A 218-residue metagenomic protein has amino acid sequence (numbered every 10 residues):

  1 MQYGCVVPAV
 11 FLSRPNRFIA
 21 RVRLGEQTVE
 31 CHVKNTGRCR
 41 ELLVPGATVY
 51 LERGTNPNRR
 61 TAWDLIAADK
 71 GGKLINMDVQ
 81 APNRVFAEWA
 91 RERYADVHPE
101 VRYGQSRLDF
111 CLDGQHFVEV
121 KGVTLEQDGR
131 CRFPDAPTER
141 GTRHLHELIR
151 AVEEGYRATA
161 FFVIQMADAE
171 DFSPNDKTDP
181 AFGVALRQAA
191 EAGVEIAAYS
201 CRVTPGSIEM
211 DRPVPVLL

Functional and structural regions predicted by a protein language model:
A9, F86, L108-D135, L148: Conserved catalytic cores of phosphodiester-cleaving nucleases, focusing on short active-site segments
S13, R53-N58: Short, charged beta-turn/beta-strand-edge "cap" motif at the junction between a beta-strand and an adjacent loop
N16-R21: Short aromatic-glycine-enriched beta-strand elements
T36-Y50: Short nucleic-acid-contacting surface segments enriched for D/E, G, S/T with interspersed K/R
N56-G72, M210-D211: OB-fold/S1-family single-stranded nucleic acid-binding modules
W89-Q105: A short acidic/basic microdomain associated with nuclease active sites
G129-E139, I149-T178, S200: Nucleic-acid nuclease catalytic cores
M166-L218: Domain-level recognition of nuclease-like catalytic cores that cleave nucleotide substrates
